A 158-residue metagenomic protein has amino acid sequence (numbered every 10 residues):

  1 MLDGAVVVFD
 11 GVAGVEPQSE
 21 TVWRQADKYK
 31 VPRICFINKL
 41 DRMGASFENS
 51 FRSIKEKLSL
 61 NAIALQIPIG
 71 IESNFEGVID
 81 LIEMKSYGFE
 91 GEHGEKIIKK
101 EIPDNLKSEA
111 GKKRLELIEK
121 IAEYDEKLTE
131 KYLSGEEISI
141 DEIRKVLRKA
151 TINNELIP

Functional and structural regions predicted by a protein language model:
M1-V12: Inter-motif core of Ras-like GTPase G domains
D10-P158: P-loop NTPase catalytic nucleotide-binding module
